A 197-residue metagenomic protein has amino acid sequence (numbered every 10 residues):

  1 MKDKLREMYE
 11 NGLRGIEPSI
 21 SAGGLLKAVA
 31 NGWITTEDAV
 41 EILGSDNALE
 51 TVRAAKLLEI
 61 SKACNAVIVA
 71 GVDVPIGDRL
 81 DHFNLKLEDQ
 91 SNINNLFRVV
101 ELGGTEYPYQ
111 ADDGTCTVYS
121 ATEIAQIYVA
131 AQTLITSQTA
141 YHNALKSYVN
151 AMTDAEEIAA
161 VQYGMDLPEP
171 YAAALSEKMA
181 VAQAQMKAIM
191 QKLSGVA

Functional and structural regions predicted by a protein language model:
M1-A197: A preference for well-ordered globular domain cores that mediate specific macromolecular interactions or catalysis
